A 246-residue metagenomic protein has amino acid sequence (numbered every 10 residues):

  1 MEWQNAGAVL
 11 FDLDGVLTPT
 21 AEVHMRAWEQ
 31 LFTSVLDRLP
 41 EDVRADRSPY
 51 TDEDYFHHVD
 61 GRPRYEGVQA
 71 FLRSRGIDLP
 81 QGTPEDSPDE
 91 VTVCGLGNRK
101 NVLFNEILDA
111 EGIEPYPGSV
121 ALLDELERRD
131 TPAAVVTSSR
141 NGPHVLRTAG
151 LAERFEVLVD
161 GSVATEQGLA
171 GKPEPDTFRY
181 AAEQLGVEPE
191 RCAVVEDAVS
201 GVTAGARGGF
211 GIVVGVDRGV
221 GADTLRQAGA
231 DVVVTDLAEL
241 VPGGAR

Functional and structural regions predicted by a protein language model:
M1, E239-R246: Short amphipathic alpha-helix with an adjacent loop that forms part of the alpha/beta core around
W3-L13, L17-P117: N-terminal helical cap/lid subdomain that shapes the substrate entry/recognition surface in HAD-like hydrolases
L17, P115, V135, V194-V195 (+1 more regions): Conserved SAM-binding loop
I113, T131, R140-A193, V199-T203 (+2 more regions): Substrate-recognition "cap/lid" segment bordering the active-site pocket of phosphatases
G118-R129: Catalytic-core regions built around general acid/base machinery
E156-V157, G211, D231: Receiver (REC) domain switch/active-site residues of two-component response regulators
V232-D236: Short acidic-hydrophobic, aromatic-tinged amphipathic segments that line or gate anion-handling sites
